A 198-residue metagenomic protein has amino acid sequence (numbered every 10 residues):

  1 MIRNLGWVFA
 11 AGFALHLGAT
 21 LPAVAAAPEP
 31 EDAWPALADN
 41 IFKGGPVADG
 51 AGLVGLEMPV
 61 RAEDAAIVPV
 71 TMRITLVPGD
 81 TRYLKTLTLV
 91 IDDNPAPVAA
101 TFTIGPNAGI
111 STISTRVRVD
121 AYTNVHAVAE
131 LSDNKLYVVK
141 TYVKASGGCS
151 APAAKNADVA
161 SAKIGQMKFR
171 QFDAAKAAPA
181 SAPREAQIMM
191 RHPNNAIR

Functional and structural regions predicted by a protein language model:
V8-T20: Bacterial N-terminal signal peptides
A38-A65, A157-R184, R191: N-terminal edge beta-strand
R73-G79, M189-R198: Short amphipathic, basic-aromatic surface patches that mediate peripheral association with negatively charged
T86-V90: Beta-strand signatures of extracellular beta-sandwich domains
P106-I113: Aromatic sugar-binding surface patches on proteins that engage polysaccharides or sugar-phosphate polymers
D120-N124, P183: Extracellular Ig-like/FN3 beta-sandwich strand-entry sites
Y142-G148: Short beta-strand edge segments in extracellular beta-sheet folds
